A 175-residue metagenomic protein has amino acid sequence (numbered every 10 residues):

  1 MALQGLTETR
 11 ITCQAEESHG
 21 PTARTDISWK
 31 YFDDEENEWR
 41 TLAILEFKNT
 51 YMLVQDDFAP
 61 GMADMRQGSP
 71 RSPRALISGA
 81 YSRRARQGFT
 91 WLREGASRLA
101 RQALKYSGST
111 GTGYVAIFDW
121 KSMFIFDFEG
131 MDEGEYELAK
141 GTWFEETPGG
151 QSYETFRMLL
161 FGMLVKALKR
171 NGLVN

Functional and structural regions predicted by a protein language model:
M1-T110, S122-N175: A short, conserved, highly charged catalytic patch centered on acidic carboxylates
V115-D119: A structural signal for short, well-ordered beta-strand segments and their strand-loop junctions that often border
